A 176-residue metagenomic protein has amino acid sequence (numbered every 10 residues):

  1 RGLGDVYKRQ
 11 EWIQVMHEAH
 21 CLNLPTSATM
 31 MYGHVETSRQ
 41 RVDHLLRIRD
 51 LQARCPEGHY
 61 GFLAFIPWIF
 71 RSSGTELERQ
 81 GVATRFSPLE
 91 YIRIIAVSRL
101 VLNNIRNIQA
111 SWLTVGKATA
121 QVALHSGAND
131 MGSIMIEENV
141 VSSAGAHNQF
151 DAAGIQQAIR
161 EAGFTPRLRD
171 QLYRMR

Functional and structural regions predicted by a protein language model:
R1, T26-T37, F70-Q80: Active-site-proximal beta-alpha loop/turn segments in soluble metabolic enzymes
G2-Y7: Short, small-residue-biased leader/transition segments that mark boundaries at the very start of proteins
K8, T37-R41, A83, S87: Residue-level preference for long, well-ordered alpha-helices that form the structural scaffold of enzyme catalytic
K8-A19: Glycine-rich S-adenosyl-L-methionine
H20, L45-L46, A53-R176: Auxiliary Fe-S-binding modules of radical SAM enzymes
Y32-R47, L113-T114: Active-site glycine- and acidic-residue-rich loops that bind and position anionic ligands or nucleotide-like cofactors
